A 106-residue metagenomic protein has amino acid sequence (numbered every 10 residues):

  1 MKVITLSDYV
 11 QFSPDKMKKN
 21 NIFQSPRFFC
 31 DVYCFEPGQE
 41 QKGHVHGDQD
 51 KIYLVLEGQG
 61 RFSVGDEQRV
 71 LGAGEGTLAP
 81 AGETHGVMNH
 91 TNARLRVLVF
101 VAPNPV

Functional and structural regions predicted by a protein language model:
M1-R27, K42, T77: A short, N-terminal "cap"/entry segment at the start of jelly-roll beta-barrel domains of the cupin/DSBH fold
F28, Q59, E67-R69: Well-ordered beta-strand scaffold positions
D31-H46: Conserved short histidine dyad/triad with adjacent acidic residue
E40-K42, R61, T77, A81-V87: Histidine-centered metal-chelating micro-motifs
D50, V55-G60: Glycine- and acidic-residue-biased ligand/ion/polar-headgroup-sensing regions
E67-A81: Short acidic-glycine-tyrosine-enriched beta hairpin
A81-V106: Ligand-binding loop in jelly-roll beta-barrel domains
